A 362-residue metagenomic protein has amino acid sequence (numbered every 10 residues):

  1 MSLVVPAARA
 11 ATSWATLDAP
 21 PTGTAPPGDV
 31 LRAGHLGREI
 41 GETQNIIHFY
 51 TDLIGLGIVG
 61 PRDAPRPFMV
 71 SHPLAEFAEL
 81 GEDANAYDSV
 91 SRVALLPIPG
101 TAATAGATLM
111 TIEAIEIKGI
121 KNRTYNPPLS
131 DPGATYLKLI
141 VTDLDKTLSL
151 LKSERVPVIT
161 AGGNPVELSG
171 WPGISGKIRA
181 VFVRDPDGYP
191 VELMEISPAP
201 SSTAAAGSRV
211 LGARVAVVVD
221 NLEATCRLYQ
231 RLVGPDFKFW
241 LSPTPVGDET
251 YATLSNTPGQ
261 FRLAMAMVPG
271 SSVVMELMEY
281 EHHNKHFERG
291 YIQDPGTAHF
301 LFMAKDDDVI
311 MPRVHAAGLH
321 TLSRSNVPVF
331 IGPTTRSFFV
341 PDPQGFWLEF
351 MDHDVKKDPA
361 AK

Functional and structural regions predicted by a protein language model:
L3, R9-D29, R38, P61-R62 (+7 more regions): Vicinal oxygen chelate
A7-A8, L96: Compositionally biased, intrinsically disordered low-complexity segments
P27, A84-A86, N126-S130, P172 (+3 more regions): Short consensus segments that form the blades of beta-propeller domains, in both extracellular/periplasmic
G28, E39-T108, V217-S272, I331: Core segments of cupin and vicinal oxygen chelate
L31-E42, V90-K118, R123-L151, I178-R184 (+5 more regions): Vicinal oxygen chelate
R66-M69, K285, V355-D358: Conserved protein kinase catalytic core
I117-G119, I196-P198, E281-H283, K356: Short, solvent-exposed aromatic-acidic interface loops
